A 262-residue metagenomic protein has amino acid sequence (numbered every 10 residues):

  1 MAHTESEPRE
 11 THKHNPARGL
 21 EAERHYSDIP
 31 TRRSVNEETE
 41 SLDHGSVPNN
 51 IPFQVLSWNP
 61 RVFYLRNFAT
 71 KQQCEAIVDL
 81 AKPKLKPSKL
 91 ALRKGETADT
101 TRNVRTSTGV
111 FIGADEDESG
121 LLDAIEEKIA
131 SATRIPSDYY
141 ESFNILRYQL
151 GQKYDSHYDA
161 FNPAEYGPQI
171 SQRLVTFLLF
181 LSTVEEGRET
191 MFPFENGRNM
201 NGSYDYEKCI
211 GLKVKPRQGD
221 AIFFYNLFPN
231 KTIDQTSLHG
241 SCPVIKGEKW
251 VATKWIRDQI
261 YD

Functional and structural regions predicted by a protein language model:
M1-D262: Fe(II)/2-oxoglutarate oxygenase catalytic core
